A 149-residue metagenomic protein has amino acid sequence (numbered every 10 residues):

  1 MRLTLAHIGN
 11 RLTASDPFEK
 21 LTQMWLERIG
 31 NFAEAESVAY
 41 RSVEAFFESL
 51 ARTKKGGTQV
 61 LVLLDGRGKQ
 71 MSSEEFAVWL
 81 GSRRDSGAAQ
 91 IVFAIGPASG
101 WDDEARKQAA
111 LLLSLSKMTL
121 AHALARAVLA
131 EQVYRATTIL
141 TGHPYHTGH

Functional and structural regions predicted by a protein language model:
M1-I29: N-terminal beta1-alpha1 ligand-phosphate binding loop
L5, V62, G96, L129: Conserved RecA-like P-loop NTPase ATPase core
R11, G66-K69, P97-G100: Short glycine-rich anion-binding loops that position phosphate/pyrophosphate groups of nucleotides and phosphorylated
S15, S72-E74, D102-A105, L124: Short glycine-/acidic-enriched loop or helix-start segments at secondary-structure transitions that form or flank
L21-W25, W79-R83, Q108: Catalytic-core regions built around general acid/base machinery
G30-V92: S-adenosyl-L-methionine/SAH cofactor-binding core of RNA-modifying enzymes
I91-E104: Short glycine-rich, acidic/polar surface loops and turns
D103-H149: Structured adenosyl-cofactor binding patch, chiefly the S-adenosyl-L-methionine
